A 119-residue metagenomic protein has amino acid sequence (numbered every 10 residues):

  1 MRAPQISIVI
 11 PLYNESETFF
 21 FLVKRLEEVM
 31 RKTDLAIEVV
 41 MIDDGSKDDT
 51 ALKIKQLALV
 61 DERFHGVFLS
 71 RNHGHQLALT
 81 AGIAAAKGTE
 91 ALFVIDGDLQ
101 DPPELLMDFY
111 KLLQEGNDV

Functional and structural regions predicted by a protein language model:
M1-V119: Structured catalytic core of nucleotide-sugar glycosyltransferases
